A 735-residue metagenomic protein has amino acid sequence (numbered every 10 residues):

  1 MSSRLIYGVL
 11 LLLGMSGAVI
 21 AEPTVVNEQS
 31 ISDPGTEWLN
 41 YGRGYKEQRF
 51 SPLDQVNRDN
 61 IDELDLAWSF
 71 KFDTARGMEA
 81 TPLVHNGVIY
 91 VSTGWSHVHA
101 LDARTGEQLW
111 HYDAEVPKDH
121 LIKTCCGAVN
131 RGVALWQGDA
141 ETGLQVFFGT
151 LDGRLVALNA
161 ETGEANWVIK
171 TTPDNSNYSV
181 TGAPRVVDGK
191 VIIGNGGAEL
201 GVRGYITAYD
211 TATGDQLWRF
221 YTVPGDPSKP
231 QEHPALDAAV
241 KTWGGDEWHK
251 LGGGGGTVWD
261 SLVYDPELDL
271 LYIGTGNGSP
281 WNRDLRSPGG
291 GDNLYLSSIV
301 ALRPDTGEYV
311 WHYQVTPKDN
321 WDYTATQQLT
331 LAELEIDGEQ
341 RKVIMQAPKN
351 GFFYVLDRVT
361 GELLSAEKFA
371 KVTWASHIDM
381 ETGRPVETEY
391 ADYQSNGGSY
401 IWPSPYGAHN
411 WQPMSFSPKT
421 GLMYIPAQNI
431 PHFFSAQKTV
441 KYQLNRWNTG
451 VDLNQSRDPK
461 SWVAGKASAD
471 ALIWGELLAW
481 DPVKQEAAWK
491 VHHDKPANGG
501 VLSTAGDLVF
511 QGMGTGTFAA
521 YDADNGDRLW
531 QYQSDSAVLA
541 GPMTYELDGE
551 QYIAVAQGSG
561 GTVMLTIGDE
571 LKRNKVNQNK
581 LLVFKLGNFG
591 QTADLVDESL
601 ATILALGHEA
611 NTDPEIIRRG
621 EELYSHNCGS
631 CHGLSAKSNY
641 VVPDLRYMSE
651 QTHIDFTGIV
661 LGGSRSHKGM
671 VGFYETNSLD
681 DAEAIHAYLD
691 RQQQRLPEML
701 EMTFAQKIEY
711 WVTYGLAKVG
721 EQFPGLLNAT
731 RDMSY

Functional and structural regions predicted by a protein language model:
T24-L66, P227-L236, T388, G465-A467 (+5 more regions): Blade/loop signatures of beta-propeller domains
V25-V26, D597-L623: Electrostatic cytochrome c docking/interface patches
W38-G42, A75-H97, K123-R154, S179-E199 (+8 more regions): Repeat-blade elements of multi-bladed beta-propeller folds
F70-T81, H111-D139, A165-A183, Y221-S261 (+8 more regions): Extracytoplasmic beta-rich repeat domains
G149, Y674-I708: C-terminal capping alpha-helices of c-type cytochrome domains
I193-Y205, E247, I273-N293, G398 (+2 more regions): Short, conserved, GDST-rich strand-edge loop motifs in beta-rich repeat architectures
M543-A601: Blade-level signature of beta-propeller repeat domains, shared across WD40, Kelch, NHL, RCC1 and BNR/Asp-box propellers
E621, G633-R665, G672: Gly/Gly-Pro-rich "capping" loops immediately C-terminal to redox-active cysteine motifs in periplasmic/lumenal
